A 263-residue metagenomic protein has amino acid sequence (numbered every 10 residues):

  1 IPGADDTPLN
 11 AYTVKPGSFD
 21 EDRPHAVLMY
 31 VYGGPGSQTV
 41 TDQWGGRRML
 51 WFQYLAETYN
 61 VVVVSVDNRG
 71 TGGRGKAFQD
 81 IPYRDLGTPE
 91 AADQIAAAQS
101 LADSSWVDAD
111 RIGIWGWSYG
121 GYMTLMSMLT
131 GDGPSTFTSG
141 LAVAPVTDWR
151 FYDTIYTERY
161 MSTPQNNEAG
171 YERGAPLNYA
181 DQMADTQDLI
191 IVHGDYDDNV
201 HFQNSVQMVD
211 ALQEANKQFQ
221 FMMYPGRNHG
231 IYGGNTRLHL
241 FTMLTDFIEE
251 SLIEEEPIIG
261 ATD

Functional and structural regions predicted by a protein language model:
I1-D263: Serine-hydrolase catalytic core recognition
